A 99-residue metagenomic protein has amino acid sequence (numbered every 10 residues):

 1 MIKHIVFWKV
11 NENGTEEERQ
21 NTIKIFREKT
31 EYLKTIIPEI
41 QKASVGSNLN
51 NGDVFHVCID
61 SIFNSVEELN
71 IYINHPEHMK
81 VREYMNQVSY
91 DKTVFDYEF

Functional and structural regions predicted by a protein language model:
M1-H56, N64-N70, Y97-F99: Short S/T/G/P-rich N-terminal loop/turn motif that feeds into the first structured element of a domain
V66-Q87: C-terminal structural segments of small proteins and small subunits
N86-F99: Charge-dense polyanion-binding interfaces
